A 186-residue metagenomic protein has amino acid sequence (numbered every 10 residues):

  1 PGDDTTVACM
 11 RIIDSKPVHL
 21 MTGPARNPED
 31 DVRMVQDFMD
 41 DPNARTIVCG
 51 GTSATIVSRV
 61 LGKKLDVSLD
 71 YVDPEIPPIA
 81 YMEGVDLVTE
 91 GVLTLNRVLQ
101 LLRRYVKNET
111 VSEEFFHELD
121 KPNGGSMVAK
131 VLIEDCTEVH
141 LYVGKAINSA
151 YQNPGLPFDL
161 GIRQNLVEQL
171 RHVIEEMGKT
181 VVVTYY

Functional and structural regions predicted by a protein language model:
P1-Q36, N43, K63-Y186: C-terminal catalytic subdomain
T46-V48: Residue-level marker for buried hydrophobic side chains located in beta-strands that build the well-ordered beta-sheet
A54-I56, N148-S149: Short, active-site-adjacent cap segments at secondary-structure transitions
I56-K63: Short active-site loop/helix that positions an aromatic residue
